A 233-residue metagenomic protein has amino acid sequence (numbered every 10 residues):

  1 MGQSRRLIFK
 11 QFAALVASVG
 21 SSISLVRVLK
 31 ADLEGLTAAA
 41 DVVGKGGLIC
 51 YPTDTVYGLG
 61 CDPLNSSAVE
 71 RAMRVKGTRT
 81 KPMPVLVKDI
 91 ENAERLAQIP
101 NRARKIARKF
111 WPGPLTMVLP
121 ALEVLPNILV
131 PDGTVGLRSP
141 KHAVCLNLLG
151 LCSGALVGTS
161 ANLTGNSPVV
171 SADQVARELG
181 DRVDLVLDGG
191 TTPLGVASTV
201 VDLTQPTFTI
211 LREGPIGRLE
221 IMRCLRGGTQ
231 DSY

Functional and structural regions predicted by a protein language model:
S4-Y233: Active-site-adjacent structural elements in enzyme catalytic cores
